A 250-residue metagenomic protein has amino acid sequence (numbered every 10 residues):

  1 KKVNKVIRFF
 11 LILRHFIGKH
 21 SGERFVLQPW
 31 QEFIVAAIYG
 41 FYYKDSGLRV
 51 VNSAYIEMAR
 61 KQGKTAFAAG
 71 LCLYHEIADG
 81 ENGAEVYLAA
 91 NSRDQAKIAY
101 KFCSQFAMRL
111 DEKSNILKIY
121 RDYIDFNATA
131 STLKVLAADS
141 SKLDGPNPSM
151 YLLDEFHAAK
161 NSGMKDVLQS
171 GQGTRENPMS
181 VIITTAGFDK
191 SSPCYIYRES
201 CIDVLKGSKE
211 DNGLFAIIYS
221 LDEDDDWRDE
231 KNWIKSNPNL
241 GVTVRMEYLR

Functional and structural regions predicted by a protein language model:
K1-R250: Phosphate/NTP-binding elements of NTP-utilizing enzymes
